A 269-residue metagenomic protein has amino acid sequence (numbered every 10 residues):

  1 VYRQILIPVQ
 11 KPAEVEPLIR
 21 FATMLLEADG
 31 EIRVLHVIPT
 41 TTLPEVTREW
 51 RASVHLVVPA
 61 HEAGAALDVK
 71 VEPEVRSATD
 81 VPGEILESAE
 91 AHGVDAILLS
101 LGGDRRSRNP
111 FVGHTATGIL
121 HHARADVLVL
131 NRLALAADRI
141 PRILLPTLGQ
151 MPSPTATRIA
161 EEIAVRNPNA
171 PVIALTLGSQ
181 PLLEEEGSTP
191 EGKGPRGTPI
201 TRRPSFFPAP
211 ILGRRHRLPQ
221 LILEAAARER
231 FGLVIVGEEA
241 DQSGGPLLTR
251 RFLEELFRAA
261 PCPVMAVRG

Functional and structural regions predicted by a protein language model:
V1-R51, A63-L67, E72-E74, R139-L212 (+3 more regions): Small/aliphatic-rich secondary-structure junction motif
V15, S53, A78, N109 (+3 more regions): A conditional alpha-helix N-cap/helix-loop micro-motif detector
L18, I32, V54-P59, G64-L67 (+2 more regions): Catalytic cores of nucleotide-enabled group-transfer and carboxylate-activating enzymes in metabolic and assembly-line
I19, A89-A136, E224-G269: Gly/Ser-rich helix-loop-strand patches that form or flank binding pockets for ribonucleotide-derived cofactors
R20, V58, E62, G83-E87 (+4 more regions): Solvent-exposed alpha-helical segments within well-ordered globular domains of core cellular machineries
L56-A60, T115, I119, K193-P199 (+2 more regions): A general structural detector for well-ordered alpha-helical segments in enzyme core domains, enriched
V75-E84, L212-L221: Charged docking surfaces used in two-component/phosphorelay signaling
A89, G192-P199, H216-R228: A short, acidic, amphipathic alpha-helical segment used as a generic capping/interface helix at domain edges
